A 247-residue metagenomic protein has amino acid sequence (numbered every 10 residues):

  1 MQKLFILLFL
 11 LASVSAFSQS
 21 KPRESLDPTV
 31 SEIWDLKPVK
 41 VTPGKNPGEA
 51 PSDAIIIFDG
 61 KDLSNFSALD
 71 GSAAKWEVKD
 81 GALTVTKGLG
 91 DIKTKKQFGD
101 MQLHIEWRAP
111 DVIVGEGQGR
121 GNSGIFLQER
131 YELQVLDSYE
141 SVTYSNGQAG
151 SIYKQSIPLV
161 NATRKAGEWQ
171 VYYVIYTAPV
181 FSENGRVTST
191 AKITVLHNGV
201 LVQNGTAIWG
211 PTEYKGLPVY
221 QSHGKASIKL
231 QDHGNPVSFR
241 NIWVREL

Functional and structural regions predicted by a protein language model:
M1-S20: Bacterial Sec-dependent N-terminal signal peptides
Q19-L247: Carbohydrate-interacting regions of secretory-pathway proteins
